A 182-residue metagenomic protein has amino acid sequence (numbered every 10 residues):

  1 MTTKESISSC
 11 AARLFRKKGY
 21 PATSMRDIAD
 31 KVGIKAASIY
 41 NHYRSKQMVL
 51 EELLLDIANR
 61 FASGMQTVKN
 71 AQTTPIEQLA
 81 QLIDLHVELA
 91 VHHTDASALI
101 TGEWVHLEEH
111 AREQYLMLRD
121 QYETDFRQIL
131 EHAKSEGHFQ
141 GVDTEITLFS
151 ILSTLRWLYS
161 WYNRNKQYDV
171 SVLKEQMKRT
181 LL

Functional and structural regions predicted by a protein language model:
S6, C10, L14-M48, E52: Helix-turn-helix
C10-L14, L89, T154: Short amphipathic alpha-helical elements of helix-turn-helix/winged-helix folds
K17-P21, A71-Q72, H93, E136: Short coil/turn segments at alpha/beta junctions that flank glycine-rich nucleotide-binding fingerprints
K46, L53, I57-F61, L79-L82 (+5 more regions): Hydrophobic/aromatic residues within well-ordered alpha-helical segments
E52, Q66-D95, T147-I151: Hydrophobic alpha-helical connector segments
N59-A62, Q66, H110-E136, E145-F149 (+1 more regions): Amphipathic alpha-helical packing segments from all-alpha helical-bundle domains
V68, D84-V91, L99-H106, R179-L182: Helix-loop "lid/cap" segments that line or gate small-molecule binding pockets
A98-V105, R112, K134-R179: Hydrophobic/aromatic-rich alpha-helical bundle segments in the mid-to-C-terminal region
